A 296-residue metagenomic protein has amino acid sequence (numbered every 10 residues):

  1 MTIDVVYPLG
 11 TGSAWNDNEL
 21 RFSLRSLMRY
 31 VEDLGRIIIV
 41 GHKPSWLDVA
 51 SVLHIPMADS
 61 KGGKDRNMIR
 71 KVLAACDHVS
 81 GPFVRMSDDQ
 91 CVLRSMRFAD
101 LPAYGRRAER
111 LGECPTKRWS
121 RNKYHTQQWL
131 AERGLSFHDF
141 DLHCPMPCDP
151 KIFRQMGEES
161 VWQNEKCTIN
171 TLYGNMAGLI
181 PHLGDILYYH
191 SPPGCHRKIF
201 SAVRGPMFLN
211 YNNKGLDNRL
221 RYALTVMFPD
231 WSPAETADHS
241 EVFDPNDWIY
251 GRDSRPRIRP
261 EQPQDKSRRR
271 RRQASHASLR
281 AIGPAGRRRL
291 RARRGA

Functional and structural regions predicted by a protein language model:
M1-K61, M207-L220, L224-Q262: N-terminal anchoring/stem segment of glycosyltransferases
A14-N16, S45-V49, C91-M96, D100-P102 (+4 more regions): Short catalytic/ligand-binding loop motif for oxyanion handling, primarily in non-cytosolic enzymes, centered on
L47-N67, K71-V72, F98-R106: Active-site regions of enzymes building and remodeling cell-envelope glycoconjugates
R70-P82: Active-site nucleotide-sugar/metal-binding loop of Leloir-type enzymes
G81-L93: Short beta-strand-to-loop acidic/aromatic patch adjacent to the donor-nucleotide binding site
D89, P260-A296: Boundary detector for helix-to-coil junctions that initiate low-complexity/charged tails
R94-Y124: Conserved donor-nucleotide/metal-binding helix-loop-beta segment in metal-dependent transferases, i.e., the alpha-helix
K123-K214: Catalytic core and acceptor-binding pocket of nucleotide-sugar-dependent glycosyltransferases
